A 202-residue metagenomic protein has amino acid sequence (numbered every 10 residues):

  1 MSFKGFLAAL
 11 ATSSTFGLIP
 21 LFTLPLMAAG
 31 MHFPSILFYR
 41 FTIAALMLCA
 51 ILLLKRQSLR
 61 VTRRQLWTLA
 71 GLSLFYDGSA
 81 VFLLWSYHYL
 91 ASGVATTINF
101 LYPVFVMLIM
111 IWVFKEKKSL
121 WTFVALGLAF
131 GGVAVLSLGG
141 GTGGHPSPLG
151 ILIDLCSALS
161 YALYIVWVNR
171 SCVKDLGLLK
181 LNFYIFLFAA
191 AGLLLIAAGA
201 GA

Functional and structural regions predicted by a protein language model:
M1-S35, Y39, L74, F82 (+2 more regions): Glycine-/small-residue-enriched transmembrane alpha-helix faces in small-molecule transporters and effluxers
P20, L52-N99, V135: Specific transmembrane alpha-helical segments of multi-pass solute transporters/efflux pumps, especially DMT/EamA
P25, A29, A50-L53, W85 (+6 more regions): Membrane-interface helix caps of multi-pass small-molecule transporters
S35-A45, F75-Y76, L83-K117, T122 (+1 more regions): Specific alpha-helical transmembrane segments that line the substrate/conduction pathway and gating interfaces
I36, L178-N182: Juxtamembrane helix-start motifs in multi-pass secondary transporters
L48, I109, K118-G140, A158 (+2 more regions): Hydrophobic transmembrane alpha-helices of multi-pass small-molecule transport proteins
R63-W67, T96-N99, K115-V135, G144-I151: Loop-to-transmembrane alpha-helix entry segments
G78-S86, A134-G143, A189-A202: Hydrophobic alpha-helical transmembrane segments in multi-pass integral membrane proteins
